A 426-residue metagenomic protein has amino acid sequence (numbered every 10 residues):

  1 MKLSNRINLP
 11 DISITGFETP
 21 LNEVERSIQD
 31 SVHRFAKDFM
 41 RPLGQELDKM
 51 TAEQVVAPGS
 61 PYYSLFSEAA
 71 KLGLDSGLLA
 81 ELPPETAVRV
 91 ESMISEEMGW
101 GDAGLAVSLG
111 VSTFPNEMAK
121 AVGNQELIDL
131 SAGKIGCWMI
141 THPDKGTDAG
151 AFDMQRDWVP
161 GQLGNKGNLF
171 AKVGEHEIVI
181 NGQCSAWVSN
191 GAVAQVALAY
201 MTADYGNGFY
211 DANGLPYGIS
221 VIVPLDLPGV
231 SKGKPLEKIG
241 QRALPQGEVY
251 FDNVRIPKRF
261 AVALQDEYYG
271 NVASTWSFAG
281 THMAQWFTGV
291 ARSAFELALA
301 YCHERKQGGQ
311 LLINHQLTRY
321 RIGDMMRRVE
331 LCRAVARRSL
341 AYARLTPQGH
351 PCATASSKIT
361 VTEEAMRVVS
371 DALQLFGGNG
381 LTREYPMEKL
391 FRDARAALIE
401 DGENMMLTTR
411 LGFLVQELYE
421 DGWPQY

Functional and structural regions predicted by a protein language model:
M1-G110, L418-Y426: Amphipathic, small/basic residue-rich leader segments at the start of a protein or domain
K2-F17, F376-Y426: Glycine-rich phosphate/cofactor-binding loops in nucleotide/flavin-utilizing enzymes
F17-L21, S27-I28, S231-V329, A397 (+1 more regions): Glycine-rich beta->alpha junctions and the first turn(s) of the following alpha-helix
R41-E53, H303, Q307-Q310, M326-T360 (+1 more regions): C-terminal helix-coil-helix/basic helical segment that borders enzyme active sites and/or dimer interfaces and provides
L79-P83, A103-E126, G146-A149, G174: N-terminal glycine-rich flavin-associated loop
C137-K172: A gly/ser-rich beta-alpha-beta helix-loop segment of oxidoreductase catalytic cores
G167, E175-E177, N181-S231: A short core secondary-structure module
S185-G191, F278-M283, A397-E403: Glycine-rich phosphate/pyrophosphate-binding beta-alpha loops
